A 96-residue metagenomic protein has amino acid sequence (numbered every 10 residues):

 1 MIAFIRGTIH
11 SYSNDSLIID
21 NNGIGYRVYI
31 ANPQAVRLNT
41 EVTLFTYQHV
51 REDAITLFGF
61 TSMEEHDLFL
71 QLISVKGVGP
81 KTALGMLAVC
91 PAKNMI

Functional and structural regions predicted by a protein language model:
I2-R6, H10-I96: Long, highly charged, low-complexity intrinsically disordered interaction regions that mediate electrostatic DNA/RNA
